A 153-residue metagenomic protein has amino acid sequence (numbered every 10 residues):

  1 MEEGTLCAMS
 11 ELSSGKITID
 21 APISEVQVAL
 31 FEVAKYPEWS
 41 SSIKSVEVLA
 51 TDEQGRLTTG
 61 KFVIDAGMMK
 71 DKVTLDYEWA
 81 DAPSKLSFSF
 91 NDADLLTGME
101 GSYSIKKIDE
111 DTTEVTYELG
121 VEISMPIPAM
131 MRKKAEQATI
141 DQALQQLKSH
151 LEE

Functional and structural regions predicted by a protein language model:
E2-G55, Q142: Hydrophobic ligand-binding cavity/cleft-lining segments
A29-L30, R56-G60, P83-S89: Short Pro/Gly-enriched beta-strand edge/turn motifs at strand-loop
F31, E100, M130-M131: Generic recognition of short, well-ordered alpha-helical segments
P37-E38, S45, A50-D52, D65-T112 (+3 more regions): Hydrophobic-ligand binding "helix-grip"
G120-Q142: A short acidic/glycine-rich loop-to-helix N-cap element
